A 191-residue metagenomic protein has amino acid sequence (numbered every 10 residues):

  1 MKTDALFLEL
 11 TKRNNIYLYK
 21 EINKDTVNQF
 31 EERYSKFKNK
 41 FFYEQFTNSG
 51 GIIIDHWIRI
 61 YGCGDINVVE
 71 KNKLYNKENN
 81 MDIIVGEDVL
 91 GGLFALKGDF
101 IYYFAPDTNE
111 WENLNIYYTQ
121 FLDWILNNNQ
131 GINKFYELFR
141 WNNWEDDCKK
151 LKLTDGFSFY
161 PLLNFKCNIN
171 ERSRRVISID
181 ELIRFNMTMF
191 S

Functional and structural regions predicted by a protein language model:
M1-Y103, C148-S191: A surface-exposed partner-binding patch
W57-I58, W111, W141-W144: Tryptophan-centered motif/residue detector
Y61, N115, N128, E145-C148: Short, isolated positions within intrinsically disordered regulatory regions of eukaryotic proteins
G62-I66, A105, F121, L138-W141: Solvent-exposed, non-transmembrane amphipathic alpha-helical segments
N79-N80, F94-G98, Y118-I125, E137-N143: Low-complexity, flexible helical/coil segments
Y102-Y136: Compact, glycine/acidic-enriched structural inserts
G131-E145, T154-F157: Short glycine-rich, low-complexity/disordered patches
